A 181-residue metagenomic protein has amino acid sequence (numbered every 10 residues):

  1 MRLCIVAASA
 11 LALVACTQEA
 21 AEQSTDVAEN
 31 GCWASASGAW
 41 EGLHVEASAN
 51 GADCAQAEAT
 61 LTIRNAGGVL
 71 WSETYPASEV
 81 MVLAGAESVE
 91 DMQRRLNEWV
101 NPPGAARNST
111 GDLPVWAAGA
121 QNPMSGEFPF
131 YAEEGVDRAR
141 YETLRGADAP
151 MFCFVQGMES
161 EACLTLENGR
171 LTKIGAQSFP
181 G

Functional and structural regions predicted by a protein language model:
M1-A8: Sec-dependent signal peptide recognition, specifically the positively charged N-region followed immediately by
L13-A15: C-terminal motif of bacterial Sec signal peptides marking the signal peptidase cleavage site
T17-E19: Bacterial signal peptide processing site
Q23-W40: Post-signal peptide N-terminal segment of mature Sec-exported envelope proteins
A39-N50, A147-F154: Short beta-strand elements that form the blades of beta-propeller/WD-repeat-like and other beta-sheet-rich scaffold
T62-W71: Residue-level signal for glycine
E79-Q156, S160-E161: Functional cores of ribonucleases/endoribonucleases
F152-A176: Short, exposed beta-strand-loop hairpins at the edges of beta-sheets in extracellular/periplasmic proteins
